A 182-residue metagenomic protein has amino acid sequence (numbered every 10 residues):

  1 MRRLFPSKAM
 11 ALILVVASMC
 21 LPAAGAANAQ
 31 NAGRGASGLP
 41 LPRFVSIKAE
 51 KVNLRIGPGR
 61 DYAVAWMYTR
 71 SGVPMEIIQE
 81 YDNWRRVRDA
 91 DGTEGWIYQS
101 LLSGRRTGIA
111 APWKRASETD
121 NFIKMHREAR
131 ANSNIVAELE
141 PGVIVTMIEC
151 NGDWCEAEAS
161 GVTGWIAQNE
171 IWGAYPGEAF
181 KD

Functional and structural regions predicted by a protein language model:
M1-I13: Bacterial N-terminal signal peptides that target proteins for export
A17-A26: C-terminal segment of classical bacterial N-terminal signal peptides
Q30-F44, G59, M67, E76 (+6 more regions): Boundary regions of SH3-family modules and the immediately adjacent low-complexity/disordered segments in eukaryotic
F44-K51: A short, Trp-centered hydrophobic/proline-enriched beta-strand micro-motif
